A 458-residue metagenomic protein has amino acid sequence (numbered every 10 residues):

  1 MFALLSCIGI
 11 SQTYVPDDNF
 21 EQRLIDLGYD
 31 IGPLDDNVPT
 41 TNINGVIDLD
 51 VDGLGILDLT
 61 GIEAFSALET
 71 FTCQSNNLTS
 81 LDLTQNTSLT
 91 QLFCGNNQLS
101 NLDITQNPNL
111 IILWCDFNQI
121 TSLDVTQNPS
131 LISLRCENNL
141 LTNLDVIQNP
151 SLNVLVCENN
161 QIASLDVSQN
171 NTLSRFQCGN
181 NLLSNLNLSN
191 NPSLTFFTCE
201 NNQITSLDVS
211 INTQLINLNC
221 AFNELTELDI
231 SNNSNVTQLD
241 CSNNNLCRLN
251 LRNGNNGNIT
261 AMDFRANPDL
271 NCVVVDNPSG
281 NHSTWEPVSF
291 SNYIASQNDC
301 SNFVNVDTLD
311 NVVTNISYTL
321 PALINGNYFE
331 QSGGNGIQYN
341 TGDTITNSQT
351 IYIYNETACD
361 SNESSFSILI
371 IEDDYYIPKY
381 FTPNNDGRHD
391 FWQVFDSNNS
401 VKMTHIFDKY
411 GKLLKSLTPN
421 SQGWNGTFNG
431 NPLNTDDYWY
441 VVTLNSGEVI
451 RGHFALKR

Functional and structural regions predicted by a protein language model:
C7-T70, T87, Q106-P108, Q127 (+4 more regions): N-terminal capping/linker segments that flank leucine-rich repeat
V46-G53, R175, G326-Y328, T346-C359 (+1 more regions): Append "Rare intracellular matches occur via the same short Y/T/C beta-strand/loop motifs
I47-L49, F71-C73, T90-C94, L113-C115 (+8 more regions): Conserved hydrophobic beta-strand positions in leucine-rich repeat
L54, N76, N97, N118 (+7 more regions): Consensus "Asn ladder" position of solenoid repeat domains
L59-I62, L81, L102, L123 (+8 more regions): Canonical leucine-rich repeat
S301-E330, N398: Solvent-exposed, low-complexity, repeat-rich "mucin-like" stalks and linkers
I337-Y354, Q422-G423: Solvent-exposed segments in extracellular or luminal domains encompassing
E372-R458: Short loop/turn motifs at secondary-structure boundaries
